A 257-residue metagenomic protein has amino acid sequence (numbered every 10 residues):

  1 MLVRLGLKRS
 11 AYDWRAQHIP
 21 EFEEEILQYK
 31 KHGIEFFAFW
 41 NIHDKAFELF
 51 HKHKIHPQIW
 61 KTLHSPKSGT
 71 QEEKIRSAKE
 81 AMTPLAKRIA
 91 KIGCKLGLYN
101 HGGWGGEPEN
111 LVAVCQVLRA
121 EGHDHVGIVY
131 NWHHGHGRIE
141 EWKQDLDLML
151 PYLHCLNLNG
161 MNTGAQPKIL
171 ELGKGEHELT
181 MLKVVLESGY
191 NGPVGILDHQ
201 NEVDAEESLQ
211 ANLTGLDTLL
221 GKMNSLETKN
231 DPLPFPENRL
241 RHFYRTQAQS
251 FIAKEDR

Functional and structural regions predicted by a protein language model:
M1-I19, Y29-F37, H53-P57: Catalytic domains of carbohydrate-active enzymes, especially glycoside hydrolases
M1-R4, T83-K87, P108-R257: Histidine-acidic metal/acid-base catalytic patches
D13-R15, I75, E171: A generic secondary-structure micro-motif detector that highlights 1-2 residue hydrophobic/ambivalent hotspots embedded
W14-Q17, F39-I42, T62-P66, Y99-G103 (+3 more regions): Active-site beta-loop-alpha junctions enriched in small/polar residues
I19-E23, I42-D44, E72, K79 (+3 more regions): Structural motif corresponding to alpha-helix initiation and N-cap regions
H32-G33, K52-H56, I92-G93, L216-T228: Structural alpha-beta junctions
E35, W40-I128: Active-site acidic/histidine proton-transfer and metal-coordination neighborhood in alpha/beta enzyme cores
